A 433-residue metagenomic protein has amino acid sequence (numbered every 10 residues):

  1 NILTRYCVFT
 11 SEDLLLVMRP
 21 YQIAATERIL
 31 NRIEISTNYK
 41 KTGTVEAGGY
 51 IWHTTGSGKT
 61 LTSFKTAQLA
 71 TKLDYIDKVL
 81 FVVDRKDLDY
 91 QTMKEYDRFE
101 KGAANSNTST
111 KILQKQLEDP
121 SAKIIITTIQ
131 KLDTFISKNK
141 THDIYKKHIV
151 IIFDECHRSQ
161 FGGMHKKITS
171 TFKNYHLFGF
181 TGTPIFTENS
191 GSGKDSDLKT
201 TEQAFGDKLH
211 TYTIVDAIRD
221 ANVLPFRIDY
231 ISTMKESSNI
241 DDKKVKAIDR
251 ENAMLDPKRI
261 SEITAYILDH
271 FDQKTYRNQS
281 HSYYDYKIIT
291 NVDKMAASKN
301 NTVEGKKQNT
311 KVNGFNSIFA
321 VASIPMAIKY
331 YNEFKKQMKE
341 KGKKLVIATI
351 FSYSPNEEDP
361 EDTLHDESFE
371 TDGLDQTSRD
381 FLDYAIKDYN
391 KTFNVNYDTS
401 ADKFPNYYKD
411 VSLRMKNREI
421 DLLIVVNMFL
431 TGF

Functional and structural regions predicted by a protein language model:
N1-K78, D87, Q91-G102, P120-K123 (+4 more regions): ATP-dependent helicase/translocase motor core
I51-H53, D77-R85, N313-S323: Conserved RecA-like ASCE P-loop NTPase motor core of nucleic-acid helicases/translocases
S57, V83-K86, S106-K115, I129-T134 (+4 more regions): Conserved helicase motor
K78, S121-I124, K147-V150, N174-F178 (+1 more regions): Loop/turn-to-beta-strand initiation segments
K78-L80, D89, M93, F99-Q114 (+3 more regions): Conserved RecA-like helicase motor-core motifs
P120-T134, K416-T431: Conserved two-lobed SF2 helicase motor
Q130-K140, I144-K246, I260-T264, L430: Signature of the SF2 helicase/ATPase Hel1-core->accessory helical subdomain module
N252, K258-L422: Conserved C-terminal RecA-like helicase domain
